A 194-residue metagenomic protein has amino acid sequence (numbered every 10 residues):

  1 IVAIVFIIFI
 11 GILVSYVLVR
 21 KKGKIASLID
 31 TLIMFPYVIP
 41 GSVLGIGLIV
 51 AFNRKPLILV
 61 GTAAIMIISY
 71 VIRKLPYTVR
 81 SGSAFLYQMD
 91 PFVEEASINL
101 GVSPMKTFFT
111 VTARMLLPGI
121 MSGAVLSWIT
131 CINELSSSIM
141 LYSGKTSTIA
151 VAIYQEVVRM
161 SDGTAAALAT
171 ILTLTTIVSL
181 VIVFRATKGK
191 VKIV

Functional and structural regions predicted by a protein language model:
I1-L18: Transmembrane alpha-helix signature in integral membrane proteins
V2-A3, I33, S69, G82-S83 (+3 more regions): Alpha-helical transmembrane segments of multi-pass integral membrane proteins
F9-V14, I46, I72-E94, I132 (+1 more regions): Membrane-embedded alpha-helices of multi-pass transport/permease systems
V17-L18, I25, S83-E94, I98 (+2 more regions): C-terminal transmembrane helix and the adjacent membrane-cytosol boundary/short C-terminal tail of inner/organellar
K21-A26, S42-R73, M105, L141-G144: Membrane-interfacial helix termini and adjacent extracytoplasmic/periplasmic loops of multi-pass transporters
L32-G41, I65-L75, V125-I132, Y142-G144 (+1 more regions): Hydrophobic transmembrane alpha-helices
F35, I39, I72, V79-G82 (+2 more regions): Transmembrane alpha-helices
I132, S138-I182, V191: Interhelical loop and adjacent transmembrane-helix boundary motif in polytopic membrane transport permeases
